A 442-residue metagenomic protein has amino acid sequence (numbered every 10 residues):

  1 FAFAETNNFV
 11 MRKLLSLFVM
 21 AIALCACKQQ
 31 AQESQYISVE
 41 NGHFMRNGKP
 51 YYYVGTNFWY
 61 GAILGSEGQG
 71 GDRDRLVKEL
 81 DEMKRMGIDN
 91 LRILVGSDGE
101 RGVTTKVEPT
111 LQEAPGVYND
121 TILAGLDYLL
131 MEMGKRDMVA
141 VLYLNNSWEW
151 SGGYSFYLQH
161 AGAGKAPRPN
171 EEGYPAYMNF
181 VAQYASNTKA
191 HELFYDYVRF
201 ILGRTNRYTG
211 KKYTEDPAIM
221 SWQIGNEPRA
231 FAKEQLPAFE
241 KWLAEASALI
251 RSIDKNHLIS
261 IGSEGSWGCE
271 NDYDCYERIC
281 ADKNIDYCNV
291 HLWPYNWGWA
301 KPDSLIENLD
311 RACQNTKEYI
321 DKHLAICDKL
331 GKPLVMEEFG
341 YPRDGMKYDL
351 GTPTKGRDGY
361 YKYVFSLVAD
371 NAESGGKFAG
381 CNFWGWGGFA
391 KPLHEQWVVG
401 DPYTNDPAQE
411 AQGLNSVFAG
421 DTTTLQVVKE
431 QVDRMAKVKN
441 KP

Functional and structural regions predicted by a protein language model:
F1-V10: Short, Lys/Arg-enriched N-terminal segments with co-localized hydrophobic residues within the first ~10-30 amino acids
R12-L17: Sec-dependent signal peptide recognition, specifically the positively charged N-region followed immediately by
F18-V19, D98: A periodicity- and composition-biased signal for non-globular, repetitive helical segments
C25-A26: C-terminal motif of bacterial Sec signal peptides marking the signal peptidase cleavage site
S34-A300, I306-P333, F339-K439: Active-site mouth of glycoside hydrolases
